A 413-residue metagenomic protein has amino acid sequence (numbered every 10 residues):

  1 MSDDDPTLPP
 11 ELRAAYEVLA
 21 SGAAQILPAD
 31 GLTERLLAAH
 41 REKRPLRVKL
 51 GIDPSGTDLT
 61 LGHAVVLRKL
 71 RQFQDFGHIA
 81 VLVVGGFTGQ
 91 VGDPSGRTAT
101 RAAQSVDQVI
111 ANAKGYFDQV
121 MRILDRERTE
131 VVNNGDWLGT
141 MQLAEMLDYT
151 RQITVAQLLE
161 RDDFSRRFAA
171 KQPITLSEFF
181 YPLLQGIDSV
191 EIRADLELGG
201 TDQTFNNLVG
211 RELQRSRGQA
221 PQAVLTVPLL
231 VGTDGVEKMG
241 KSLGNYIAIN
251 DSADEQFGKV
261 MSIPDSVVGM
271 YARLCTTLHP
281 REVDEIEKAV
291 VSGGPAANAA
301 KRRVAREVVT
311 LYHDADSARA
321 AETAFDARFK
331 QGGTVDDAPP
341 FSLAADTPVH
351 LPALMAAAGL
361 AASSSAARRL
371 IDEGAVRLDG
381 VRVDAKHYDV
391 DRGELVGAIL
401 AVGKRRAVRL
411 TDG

Functional and structural regions predicted by a protein language model:
S2-R47: Positively charged, low-complexity intrinsically disordered leader regions
A23, A102-T226: Divalent-metal (Mg2+/Mn2+/Ca2+)-assisted nucleotide/phosphate chemistry catalytic cores
A29, V83-G85, V132-N134, V227: Conserved beta-strand termini and adjacent loop/short-helix elements that scaffold enzyme active sites in alpha/beta
L32-P94, L198-T204, R211: N-terminal catalytic cores of NTP/NDP-binding nucleotidyl/phosphoryl-transfer enzymes
V66-L70, L183, N207-Q214, V308 (+1 more regions): Buried hydrophobic packing segments
R71-L124: Well-ordered mid-protein domain cores that form the structural environment of catalytic cofactors
G92-G96, M141-L147, G235-M239: Short acidic, glycine/serine/threonine-rich loops at helix termini
L213-G413: Conserved nucleotide- and phosphate/pyrophosphate-binding catalytic cores in adenylate/nucleotidyl-handling enzymes
